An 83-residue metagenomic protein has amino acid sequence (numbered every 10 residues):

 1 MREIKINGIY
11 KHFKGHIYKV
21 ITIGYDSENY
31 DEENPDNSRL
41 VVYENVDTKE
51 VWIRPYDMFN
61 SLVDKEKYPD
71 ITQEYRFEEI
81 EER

Functional and structural regions predicted by a protein language model:
M1-R83: Mixed-charge, low-complexity intrinsically disordered regions
